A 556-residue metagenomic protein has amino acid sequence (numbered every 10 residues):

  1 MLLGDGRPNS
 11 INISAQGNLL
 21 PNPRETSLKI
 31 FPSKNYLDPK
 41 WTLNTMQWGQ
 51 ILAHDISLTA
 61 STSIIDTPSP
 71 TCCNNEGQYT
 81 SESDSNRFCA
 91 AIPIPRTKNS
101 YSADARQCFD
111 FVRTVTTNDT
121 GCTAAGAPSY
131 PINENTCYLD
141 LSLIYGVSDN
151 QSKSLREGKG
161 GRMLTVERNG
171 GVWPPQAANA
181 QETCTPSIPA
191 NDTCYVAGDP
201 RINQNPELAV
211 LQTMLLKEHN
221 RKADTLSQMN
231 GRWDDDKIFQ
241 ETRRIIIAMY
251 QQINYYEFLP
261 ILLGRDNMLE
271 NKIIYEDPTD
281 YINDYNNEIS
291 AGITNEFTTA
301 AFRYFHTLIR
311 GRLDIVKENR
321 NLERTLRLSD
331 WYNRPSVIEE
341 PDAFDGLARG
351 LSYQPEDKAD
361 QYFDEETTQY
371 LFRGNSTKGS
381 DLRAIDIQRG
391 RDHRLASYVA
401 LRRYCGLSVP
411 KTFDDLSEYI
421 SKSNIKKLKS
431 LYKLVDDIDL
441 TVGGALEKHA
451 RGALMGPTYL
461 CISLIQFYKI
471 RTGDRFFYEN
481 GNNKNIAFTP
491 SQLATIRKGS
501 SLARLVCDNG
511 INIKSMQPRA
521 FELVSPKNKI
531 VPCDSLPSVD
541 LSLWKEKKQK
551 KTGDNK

Functional and structural regions predicted by a protein language model:
M1-P206, D224, M229-K556: Terminal regions of secretory-pathway proteins
N205-K217: Alpha-helical bundle segments that constitute or directly flank the non-heme di-iron/ferroxidase center
L216-N220, L395: Hydrophobic faces of stable alpha-helices that mediate helix-helix packing
